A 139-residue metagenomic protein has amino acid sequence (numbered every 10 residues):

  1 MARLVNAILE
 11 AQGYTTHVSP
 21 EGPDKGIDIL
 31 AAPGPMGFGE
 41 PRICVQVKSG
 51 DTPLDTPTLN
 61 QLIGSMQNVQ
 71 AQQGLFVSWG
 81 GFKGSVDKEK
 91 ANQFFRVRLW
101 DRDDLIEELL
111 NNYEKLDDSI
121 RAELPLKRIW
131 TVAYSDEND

Functional and structural regions predicted by a protein language model:
M1-D139: Mixed-charge (Asp/Glu-Lys/Arg
